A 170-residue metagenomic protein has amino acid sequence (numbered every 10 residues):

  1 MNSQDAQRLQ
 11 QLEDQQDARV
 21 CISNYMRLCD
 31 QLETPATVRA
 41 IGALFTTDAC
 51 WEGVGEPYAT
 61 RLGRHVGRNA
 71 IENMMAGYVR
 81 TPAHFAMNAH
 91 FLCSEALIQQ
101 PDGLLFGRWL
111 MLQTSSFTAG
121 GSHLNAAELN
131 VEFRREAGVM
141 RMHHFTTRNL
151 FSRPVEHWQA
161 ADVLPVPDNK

Functional and structural regions predicted by a protein language model:
M1-Q31, P35-L44: Short, low-complexity N-terminal intrinsically disordered segments enriched in polar/charged residues
E13-N24, A43-T46, G55, N73 (+2 more regions): Binding-site signature for planar aromatic cofactors or substrates
L28-L32, T81-A86, T118: Short helix-to-loop capping/linker segments positioned immediately adjacent to catalytic or ligand/cofactor-binding
C29, F45-T46, G53, M111-Q113 (+1 more regions): Short beta-strand segments enriched in hydrophobic/aromatic residues within well-folded beta-rich domains
V38-W109: A solvent-exposed, acidic/Ser-Thr-rich amphipathic alpha-helical stretch
H90-L92, H123-N130: Short, surface-exposed coil-to-beta transition loops
D102-R108, A126-D162: Short beta-strand edge/turn micro-motifs at domain boundaries
Q113-H123: Short, cysteine-centered beta-strand-loop-beta hairpins and adjacent loop/turn segments enriched in charged/polar
